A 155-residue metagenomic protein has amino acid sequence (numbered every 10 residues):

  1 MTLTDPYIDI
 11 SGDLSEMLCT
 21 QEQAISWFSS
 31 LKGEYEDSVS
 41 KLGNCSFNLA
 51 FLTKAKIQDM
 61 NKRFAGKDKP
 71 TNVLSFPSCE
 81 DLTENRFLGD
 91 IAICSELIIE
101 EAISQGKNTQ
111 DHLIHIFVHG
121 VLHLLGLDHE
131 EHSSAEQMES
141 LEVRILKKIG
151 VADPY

Functional and structural regions predicted by a protein language model:
M1-I114, L124-Y155: An acidic/histidine-cluster motif and surrounding catalytic segment that typifies divalent-metal-assisted enzyme active
